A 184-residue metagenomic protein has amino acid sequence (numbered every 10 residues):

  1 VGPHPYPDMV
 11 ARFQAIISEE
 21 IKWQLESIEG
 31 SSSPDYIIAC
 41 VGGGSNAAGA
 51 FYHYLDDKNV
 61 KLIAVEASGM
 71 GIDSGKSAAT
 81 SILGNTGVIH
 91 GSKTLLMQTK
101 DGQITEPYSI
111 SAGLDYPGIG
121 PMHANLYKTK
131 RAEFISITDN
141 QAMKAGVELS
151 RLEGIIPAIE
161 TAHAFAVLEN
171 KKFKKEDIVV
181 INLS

Functional and structural regions predicted by a protein language model:
V1-V10, D56, A64-I155: Active-site/ligand-binding loops adjacent to catalytic centers
V1-V41, H123-N125: Active-site/ligand-binding-proximal alpha/beta "capping" segment
I21, A50-Y54, G146, A164-K171: Buried hydrophobic packing segments
S31-Y36, D57-K61, K130-R131, L152-E153 (+1 more regions): Short coil/turn connectors at secondary-structure junctions
S32-N46, L62-V65, V179-L183: A short, small-residue-rich loop immediately preceding and capping a beta-strand
C40-F51, I72-D73, T161-L168: Short glycine/serine/threonine-rich phosphate/pyrophosphate-binding segments that cradle anionic phosphate groups
N59-V65, M70, K76-S77, E169-S184: Catalytic phosphate/nucleotide-handling subdomain of diverse soluble enzymes
S150-N182: C-terminal structured "cap/appendage" subdomains that terminate the fold
